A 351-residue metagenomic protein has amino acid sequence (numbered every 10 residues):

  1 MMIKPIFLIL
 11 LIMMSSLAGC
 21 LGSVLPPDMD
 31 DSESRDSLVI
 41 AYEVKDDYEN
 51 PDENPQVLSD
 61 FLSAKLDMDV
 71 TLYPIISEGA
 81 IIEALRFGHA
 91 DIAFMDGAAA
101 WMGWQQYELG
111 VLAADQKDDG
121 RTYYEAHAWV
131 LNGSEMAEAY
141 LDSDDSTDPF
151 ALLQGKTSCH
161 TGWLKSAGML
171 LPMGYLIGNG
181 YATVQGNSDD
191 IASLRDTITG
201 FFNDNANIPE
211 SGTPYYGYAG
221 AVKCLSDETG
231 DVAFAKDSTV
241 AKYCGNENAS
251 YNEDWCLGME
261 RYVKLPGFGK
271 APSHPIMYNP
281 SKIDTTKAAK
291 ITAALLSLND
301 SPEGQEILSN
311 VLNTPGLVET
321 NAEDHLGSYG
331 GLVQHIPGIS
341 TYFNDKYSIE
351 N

Functional and structural regions predicted by a protein language model:
M1-M29: Secretory targeting signatures
S34-I40, D46-V57, I283-N351: An extracytoplasmic/periplasmic, membrane-proximal ligand-sensing/linker region
R35-W101: Extracytoplasmic small-molecule ligand-binding "clamshell" domains of the periplasmic binding protein/Venus flytrap
L58-L66, Q154-K156, S166-Y215, N246-E247 (+1 more regions): Ligand-binding cleft/hinge of the Venus flytrap
S59-S63, E125, V130-D144, A249-T320: Extended ligand-binding regions for polar small-molecule ligands
L72-E83, F87, D96-A99, V184-K223 (+1 more regions): Short helix-initiation/N-cap motifs at beta->coil->alpha
F94-E108, Y175-G178, Y218-M259: A ligand-binding cleft/hinge motif common to bilobed small-molecule-binding domains
D115-V184: A conserved helix-loop-strand patch within extracytoplasmic ligand-binding domains of the periplasmic binding
